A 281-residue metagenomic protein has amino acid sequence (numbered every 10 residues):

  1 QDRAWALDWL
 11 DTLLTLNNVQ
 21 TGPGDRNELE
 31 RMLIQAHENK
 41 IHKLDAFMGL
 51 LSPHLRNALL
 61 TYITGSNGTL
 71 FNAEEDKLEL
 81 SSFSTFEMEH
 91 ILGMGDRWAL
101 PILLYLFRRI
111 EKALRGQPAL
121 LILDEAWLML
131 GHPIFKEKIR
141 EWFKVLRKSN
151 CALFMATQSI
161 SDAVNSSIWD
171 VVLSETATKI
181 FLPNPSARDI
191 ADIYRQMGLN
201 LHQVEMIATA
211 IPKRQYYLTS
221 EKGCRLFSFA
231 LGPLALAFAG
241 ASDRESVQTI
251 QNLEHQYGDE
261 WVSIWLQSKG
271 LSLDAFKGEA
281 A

Functional and structural regions predicted by a protein language model:
Q1-C151, M155, V164-S167, Q203 (+3 more regions): P-loop NTPase motor domains
I160-A281: C-terminal regions of RecA-like/P-loop NTPase motor modules
